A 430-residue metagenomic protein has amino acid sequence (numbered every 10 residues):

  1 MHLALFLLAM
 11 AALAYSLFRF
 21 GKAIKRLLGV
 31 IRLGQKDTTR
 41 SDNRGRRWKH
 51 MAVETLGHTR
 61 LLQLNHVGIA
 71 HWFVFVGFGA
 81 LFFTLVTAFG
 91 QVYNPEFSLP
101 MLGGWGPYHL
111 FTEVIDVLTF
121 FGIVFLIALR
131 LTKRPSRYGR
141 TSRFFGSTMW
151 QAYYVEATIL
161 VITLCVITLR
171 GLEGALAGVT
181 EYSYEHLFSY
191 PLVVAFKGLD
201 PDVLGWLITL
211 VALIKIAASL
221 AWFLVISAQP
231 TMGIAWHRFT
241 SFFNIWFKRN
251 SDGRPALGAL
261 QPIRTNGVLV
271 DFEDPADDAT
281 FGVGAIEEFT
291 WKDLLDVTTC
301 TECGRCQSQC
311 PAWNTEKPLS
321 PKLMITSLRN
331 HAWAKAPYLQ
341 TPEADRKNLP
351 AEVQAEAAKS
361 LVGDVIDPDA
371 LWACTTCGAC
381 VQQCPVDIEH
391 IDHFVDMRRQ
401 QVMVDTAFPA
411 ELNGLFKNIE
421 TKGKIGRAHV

Functional and structural regions predicted by a protein language model:
M1-V283, K322, T326: Membrane-embedded alpha-helical bundles of multi-pass integral membrane proteins
L28-R32, S219-F223, C303-Q307, C374-G378 (+1 more regions): Short acidic (Asp/Glu) and glycine-rich catalytic loops that position anionic groups and cofactors
I69-V76, W150-Q151, M232, L294-D296 (+3 more regions): Short, well-ordered loop/turn elements at secondary-structure boundaries
F78, A235, E302, T376 (+1 more regions): Amphipathic alpha-helical protein-protein interaction surfaces
F111, S147-W150, I208-I216, F289-T301 (+1 more regions): Flexible gly/pro/ser-rich segments immediately N-terminal to CXXCH heme-c attachment motifs in exported/periplasmic
V270-V297, Q307, W313-Q383, D387-K422: Ferredoxin-type iron-sulfur electron-transfer modules in oxidoreductases and energy-metabolism complexes
A428-V430: Conserved small/polar residues in nucleotide/adenosyl-binding loops
